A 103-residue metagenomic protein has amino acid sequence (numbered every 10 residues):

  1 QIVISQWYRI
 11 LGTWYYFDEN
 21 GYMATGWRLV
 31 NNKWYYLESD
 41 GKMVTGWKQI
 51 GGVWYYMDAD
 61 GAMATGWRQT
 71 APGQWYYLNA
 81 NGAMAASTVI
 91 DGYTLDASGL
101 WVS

Functional and structural regions predicted by a protein language model:
Q1-S103: Extracellular adhesion/carbohydrate-binding repeat motifs centered on closely spaced tryptophans
